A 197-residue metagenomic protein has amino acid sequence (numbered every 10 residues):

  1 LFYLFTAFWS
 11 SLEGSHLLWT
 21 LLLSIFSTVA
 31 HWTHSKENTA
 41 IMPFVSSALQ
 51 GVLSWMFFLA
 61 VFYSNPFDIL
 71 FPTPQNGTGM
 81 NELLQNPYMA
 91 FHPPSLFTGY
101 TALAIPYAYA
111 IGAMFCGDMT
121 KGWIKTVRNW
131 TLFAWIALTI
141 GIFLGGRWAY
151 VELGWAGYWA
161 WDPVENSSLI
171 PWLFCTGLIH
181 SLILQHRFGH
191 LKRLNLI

Functional and structural regions predicted by a protein language model:
L1-I197: Polytopic transmembrane helical bundles with strong interfacial aromatic enrichment
